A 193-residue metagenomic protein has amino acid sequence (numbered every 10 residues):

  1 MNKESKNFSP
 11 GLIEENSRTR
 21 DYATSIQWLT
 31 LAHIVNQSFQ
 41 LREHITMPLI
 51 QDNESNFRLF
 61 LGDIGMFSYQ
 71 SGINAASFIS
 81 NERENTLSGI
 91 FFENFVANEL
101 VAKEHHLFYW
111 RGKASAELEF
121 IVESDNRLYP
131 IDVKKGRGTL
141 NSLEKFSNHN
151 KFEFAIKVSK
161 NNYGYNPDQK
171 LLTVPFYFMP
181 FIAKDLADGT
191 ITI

Functional and structural regions predicted by a protein language model:
M1-V122: Accessory nucleic acid-recognition modules appended to NTPase machines
I45, N126, G138-N141: A short local loop/turn or secondary-structure capping micro-motif enriched for an aromatic residue
F108, N166-T192: Short acidic, glycine/proline-enriched helix-loop-strand junctions
Y109, P130-V133: Short catalytic-loop micro-motif centered on adjacent basic/acidic residues
V122-P130: Active-site beta-strand-loop-beta-strand hairpin of nuclease catalytic cores that positions key catalytic residues
K135-Y177: Catalytic cores of nucleic-acid endonucleases
